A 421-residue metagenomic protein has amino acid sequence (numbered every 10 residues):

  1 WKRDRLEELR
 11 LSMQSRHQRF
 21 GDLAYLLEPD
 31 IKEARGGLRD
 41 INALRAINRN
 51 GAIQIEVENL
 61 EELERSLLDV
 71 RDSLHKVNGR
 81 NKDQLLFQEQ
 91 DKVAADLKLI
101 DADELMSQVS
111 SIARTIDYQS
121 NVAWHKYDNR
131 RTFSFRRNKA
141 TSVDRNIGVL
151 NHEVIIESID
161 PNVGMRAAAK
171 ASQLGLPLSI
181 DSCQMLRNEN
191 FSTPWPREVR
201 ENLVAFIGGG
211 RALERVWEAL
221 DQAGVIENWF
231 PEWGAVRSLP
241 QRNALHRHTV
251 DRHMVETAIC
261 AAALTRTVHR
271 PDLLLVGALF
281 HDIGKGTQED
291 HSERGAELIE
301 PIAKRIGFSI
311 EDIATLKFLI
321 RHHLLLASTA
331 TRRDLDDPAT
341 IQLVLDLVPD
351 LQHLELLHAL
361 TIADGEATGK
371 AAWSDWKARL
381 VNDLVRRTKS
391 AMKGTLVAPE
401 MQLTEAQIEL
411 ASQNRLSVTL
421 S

Functional and structural regions predicted by a protein language model:
W1-A244: Non-catalytic interface/linker regions that flank or bridge core catalytic/transmembrane domains
R3-L6, R10, C260-A263, L420: Extended hydrophobic/Leu-rich segments
L38, L275, R415: Broad gene-expression machinery/nucleic-acid interaction feature
I55-E56, V77, A95, T249 (+1 more regions): Divalent metal-dependent catalytic cores for phosphoryl transfer on phosphate-bearing substrates
S66-L67, K92, D96-L99, D103 (+3 more regions): Regulatory modules associated with amino-acid/nitrogen control
E198-G277, G286-S292, E297-L298, K304: Long, K/E/R/D-enriched contiguous segments that form extended
